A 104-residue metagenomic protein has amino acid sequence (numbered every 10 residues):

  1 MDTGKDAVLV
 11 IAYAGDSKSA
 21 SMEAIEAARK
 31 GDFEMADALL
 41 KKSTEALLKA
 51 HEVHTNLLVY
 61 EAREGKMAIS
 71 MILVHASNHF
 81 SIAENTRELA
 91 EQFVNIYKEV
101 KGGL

Functional and structural regions predicted by a protein language model:
M1-L104: Terminal alpha-helical segments
